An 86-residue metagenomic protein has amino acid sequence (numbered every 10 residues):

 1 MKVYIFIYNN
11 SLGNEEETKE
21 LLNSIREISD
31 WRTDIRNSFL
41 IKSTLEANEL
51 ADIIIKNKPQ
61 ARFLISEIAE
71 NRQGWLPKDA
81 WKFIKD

Functional and structural regions predicted by a protein language model:
M1-Y4: Short structural boundary motif marking the start of a folded domain
F6-R26: Short amphipathic alpha-helix segments
E16, F39, F83-I84: Amphipathic alpha-helical interaction segments
E16-L21, D30, Q73-L76: A hydrophobic alpha-helical transmembrane-helix feature that marks the membrane cores and membrane-interface segments
T18-N23, A51-K56, A80: Short, aromatic/basic amphipathic alpha-helical patches
E27-G74: Short, intrinsically disordered low-complexity segments
Q73-D86: Charged phosphate-binding loop/patch that engages nucleotide di/tri-phosphates or the phosphate backbone of nucleic
